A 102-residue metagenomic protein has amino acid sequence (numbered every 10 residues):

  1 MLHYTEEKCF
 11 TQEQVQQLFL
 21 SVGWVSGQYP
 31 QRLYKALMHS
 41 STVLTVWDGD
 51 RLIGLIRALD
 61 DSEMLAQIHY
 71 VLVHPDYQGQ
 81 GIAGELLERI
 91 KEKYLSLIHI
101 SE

Functional and structural regions predicted by a protein language model:
M1-Q28: Short amphipathic alpha-helix that is part of the acyltransferase structural core
Y34, S41-I56: Conserved beta-hairpin
H39-S40, S96-L97: Structured helix-beta-strand junction loops
D60-I68, Q78: A conserved beta-turn-beta hairpin within the catalytic core of GNAT-like acetyltransferases that forms part
V73, G79-E92: Conserved acetyl-CoA-binding loop-helix of GNAT-fold acetyltransferases
I98-E102: Conserved small/polar residues in nucleotide/adenosyl-binding loops
